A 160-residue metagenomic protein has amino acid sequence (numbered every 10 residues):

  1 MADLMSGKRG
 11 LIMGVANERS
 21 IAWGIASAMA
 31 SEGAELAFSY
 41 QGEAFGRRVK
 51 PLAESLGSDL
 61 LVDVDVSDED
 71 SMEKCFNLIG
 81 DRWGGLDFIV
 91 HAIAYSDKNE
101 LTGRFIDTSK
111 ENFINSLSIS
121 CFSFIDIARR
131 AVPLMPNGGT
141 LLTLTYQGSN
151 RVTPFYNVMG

Functional and structural regions predicted by a protein language model:
A2-F38: Canonical Rossmann dinucleotide-binding motif of NAD(H)/NADP(H)-dependent dehydrogenases/reductases, specifically
R9-L11, I89-A94: Conserved hydrophobic beta-strands of the Rossmann-like cofactor-binding core in SDR/related NAD(P)H-dependent
G14-I21, A94-V132, N137-G160: Catalytic loop of short-chain dehydrogenase/reductase
R19, G42-F45: Helix N-cap at the beta1-alpha1 junction of Rossmann-like dinucleotide-binding domains, i.e., the first residues
A30, G84, M135-P136: A short hydrophobic alpha-helix cap/turn motif
A53-D70: Rossmann-fold cofactor-recognition segment
S58, G85-L86, F113, G138: Local beta-strand N-terminus motif with an aromatic residue
S67-R82: Conserved Rossmann-fold cofactor-binding substructure of NAD(P)-dependent oxidoreductases
